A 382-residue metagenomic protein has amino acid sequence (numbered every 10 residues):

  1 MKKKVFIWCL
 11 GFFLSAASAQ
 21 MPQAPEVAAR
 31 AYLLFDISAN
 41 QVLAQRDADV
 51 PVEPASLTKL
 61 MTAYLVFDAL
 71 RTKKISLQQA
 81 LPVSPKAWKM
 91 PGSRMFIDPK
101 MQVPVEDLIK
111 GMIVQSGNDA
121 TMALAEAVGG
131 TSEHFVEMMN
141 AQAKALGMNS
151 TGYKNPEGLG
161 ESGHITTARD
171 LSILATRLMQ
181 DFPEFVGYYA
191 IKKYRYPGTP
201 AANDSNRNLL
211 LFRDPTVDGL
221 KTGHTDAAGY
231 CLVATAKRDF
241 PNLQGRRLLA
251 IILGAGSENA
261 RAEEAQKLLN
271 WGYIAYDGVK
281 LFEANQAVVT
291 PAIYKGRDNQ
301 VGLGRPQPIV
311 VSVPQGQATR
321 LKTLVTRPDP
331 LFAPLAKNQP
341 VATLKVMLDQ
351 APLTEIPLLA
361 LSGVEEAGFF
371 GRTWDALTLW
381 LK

Functional and structural regions predicted by a protein language model:
K4-A16: Bacterial N-terminal signal peptides
S15-A16, R71, Y276: Hydrophobic alpha-helical membrane context
A19-P183: Active-site-adjacent loops and short helices of periplasmic peptidoglycan-processing enzymes
M148-G152, G160-I165, R169-K382: Domain-terminus/edge residues, biased toward the C-terminal soluble/receptor-binding domains of extracytoplasmic
